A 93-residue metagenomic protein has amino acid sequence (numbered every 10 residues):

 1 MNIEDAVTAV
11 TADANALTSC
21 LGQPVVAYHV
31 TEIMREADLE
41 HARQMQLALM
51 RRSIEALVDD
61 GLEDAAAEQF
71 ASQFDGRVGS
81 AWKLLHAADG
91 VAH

Functional and structural regions predicted by a protein language model:
M1, A27, E32-M34, L57 (+3 more regions): Generic hydrophobic secondary-structure signal
M1-A9, H86-H93: Short intrinsically disordered terminal tails
A6-Q44: N-terminal acidic leader/helix
Q44-A56: Short acidic alpha-helix initiation/capping motifs at coil-to-helix transition points, especially at protein N-termini
D59-L85: Short, compact, well-ordered microdomains
